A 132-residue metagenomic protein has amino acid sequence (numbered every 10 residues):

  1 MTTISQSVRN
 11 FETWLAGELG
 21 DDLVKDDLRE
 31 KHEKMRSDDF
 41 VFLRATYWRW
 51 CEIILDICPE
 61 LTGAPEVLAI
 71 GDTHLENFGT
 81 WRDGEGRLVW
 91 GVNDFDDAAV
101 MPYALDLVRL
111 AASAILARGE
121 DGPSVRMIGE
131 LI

Functional and structural regions predicted by a protein language model:
M1-W48: Low-complexity, highly charged intrinsically disordered N-terminal segments that act as targeting/localization
L23-E30, E52, G84-G91: Short amphipathic alpha-helical segments, especially helix-boundary/capping motifs
D39, S124-V125: Residue-level recognition of alpha-helical structural elements
L43-T62: Alpha-helical phosphate/pyrophosphate-handling elements in metalloenzyme active cores
A64-I70, H74-G119: Catalytic activation segment of kinase domains across protein kinase-like and atypical kinase folds
V125-I132: Glycine-rich, mobile lid/loop segments that gate access to catalytic sites or pores
